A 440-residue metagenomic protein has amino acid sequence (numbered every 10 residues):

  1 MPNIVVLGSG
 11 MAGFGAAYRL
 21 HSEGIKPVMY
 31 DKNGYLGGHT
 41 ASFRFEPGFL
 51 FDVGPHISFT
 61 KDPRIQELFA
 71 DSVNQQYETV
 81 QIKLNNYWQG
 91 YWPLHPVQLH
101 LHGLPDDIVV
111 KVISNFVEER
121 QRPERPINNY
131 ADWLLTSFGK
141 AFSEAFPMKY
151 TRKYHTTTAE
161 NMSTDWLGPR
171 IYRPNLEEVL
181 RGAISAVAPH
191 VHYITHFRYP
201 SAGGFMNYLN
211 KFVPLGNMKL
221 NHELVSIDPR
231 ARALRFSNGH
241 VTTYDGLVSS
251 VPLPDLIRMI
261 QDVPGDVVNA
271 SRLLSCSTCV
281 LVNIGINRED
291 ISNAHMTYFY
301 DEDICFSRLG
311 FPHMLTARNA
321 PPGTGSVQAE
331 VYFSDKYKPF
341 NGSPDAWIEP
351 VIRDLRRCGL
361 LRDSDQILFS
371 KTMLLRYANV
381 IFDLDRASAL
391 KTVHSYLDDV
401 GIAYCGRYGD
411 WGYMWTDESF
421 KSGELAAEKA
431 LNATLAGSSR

Functional and structural regions predicted by a protein language model:
P2-M29: N-terminal Rossmann-like FAD-binding beta1-loop-alpha1 element of flavoenzymes
A12, Y35, P254: Conserved Rossmann-like nucleotide-cofactor binding loop
H21-F45: Glycine-rich FAD pyrophosphate-binding loop
E23, E223-N341, D345, P350-L361 (+1 more regions): Mid-domain catalytic core of redox enzymes that form a hydrophobic substrate pocket/lid adjacent to a catalytic redox
S42, P96-V97, P312-R440: Conserved flavin/dinucleotide-binding core of flavoenzymes
P47-R122: Dinucleotide-binding Rossmann-like beta1-alpha1 core, especially the glycine-rich loop that anchors the ADP
Y91, I108-R232, T243, S250: Active-site/ligand-binding neighborhood in enzyme catalytic cores
